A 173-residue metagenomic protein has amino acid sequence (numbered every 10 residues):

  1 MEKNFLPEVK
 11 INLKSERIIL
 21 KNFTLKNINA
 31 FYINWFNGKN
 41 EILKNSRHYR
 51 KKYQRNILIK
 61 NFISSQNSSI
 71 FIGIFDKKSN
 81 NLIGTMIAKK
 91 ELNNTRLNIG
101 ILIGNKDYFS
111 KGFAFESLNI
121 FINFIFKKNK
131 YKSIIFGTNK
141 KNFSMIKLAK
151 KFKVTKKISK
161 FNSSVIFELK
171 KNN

Functional and structural regions predicted by a protein language model:
M1-A30, N34-G38, F71, F75-N173: Acyl-donor (CoA/ACP) binding surface of acyl/acetyltransferases
L6-E8, I59-F62: Short, P/G- and charge-enriched loop/turn segments at secondary-structure junctions
K39-N61: Conserved GNAT-fold acetyl-CoA-binding loop/helix
R50-Q54, S64, D76, G104: Juxtamembrane/interface motifs at transmembrane-helix termini
F62-S68: Short loop/turn motifs at secondary-structure junctions and domain boundaries
